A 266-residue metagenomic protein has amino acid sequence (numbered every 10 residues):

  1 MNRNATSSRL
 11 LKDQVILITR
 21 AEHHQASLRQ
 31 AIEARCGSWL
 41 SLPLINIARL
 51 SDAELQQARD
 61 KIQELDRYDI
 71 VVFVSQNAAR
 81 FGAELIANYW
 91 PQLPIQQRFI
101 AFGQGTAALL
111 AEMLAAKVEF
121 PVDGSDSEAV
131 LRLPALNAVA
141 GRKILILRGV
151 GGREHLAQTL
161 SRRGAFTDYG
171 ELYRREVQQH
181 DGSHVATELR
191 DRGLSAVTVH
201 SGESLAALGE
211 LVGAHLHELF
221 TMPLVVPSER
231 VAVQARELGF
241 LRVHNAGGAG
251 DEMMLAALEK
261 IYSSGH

Functional and structural regions predicted by a protein language model:
M1-H266: Signature of uroporphyrinogen-III synthase
